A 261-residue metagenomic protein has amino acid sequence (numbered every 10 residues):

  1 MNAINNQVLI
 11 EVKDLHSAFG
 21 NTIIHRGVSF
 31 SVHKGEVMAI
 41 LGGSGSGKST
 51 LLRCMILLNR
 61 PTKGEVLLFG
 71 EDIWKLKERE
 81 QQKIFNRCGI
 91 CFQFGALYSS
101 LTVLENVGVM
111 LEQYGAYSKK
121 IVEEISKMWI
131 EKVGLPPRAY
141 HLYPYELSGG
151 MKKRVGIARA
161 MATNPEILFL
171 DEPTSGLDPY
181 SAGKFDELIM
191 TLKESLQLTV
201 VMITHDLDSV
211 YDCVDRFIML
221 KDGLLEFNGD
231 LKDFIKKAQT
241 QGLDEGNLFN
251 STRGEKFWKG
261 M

Functional and structural regions predicted by a protein language model:
I56: Helix-to-loop junction immediately C-terminal to a conserved catalytic motif
K120-R138: Conserved ABC ATPase "signature" region
Y143-L147, M151: Conserved ABC ATPase signature
N164: Conserved catalytic motifs of ABC-family nucleotide-binding domains
L168-D171: Catalytic Walker B motif of ABC-type/P-loop ATPase nucleotide-binding domains
T204-H205: H-loop/switch region of ABC-family ATPase nucleotide-binding domains
